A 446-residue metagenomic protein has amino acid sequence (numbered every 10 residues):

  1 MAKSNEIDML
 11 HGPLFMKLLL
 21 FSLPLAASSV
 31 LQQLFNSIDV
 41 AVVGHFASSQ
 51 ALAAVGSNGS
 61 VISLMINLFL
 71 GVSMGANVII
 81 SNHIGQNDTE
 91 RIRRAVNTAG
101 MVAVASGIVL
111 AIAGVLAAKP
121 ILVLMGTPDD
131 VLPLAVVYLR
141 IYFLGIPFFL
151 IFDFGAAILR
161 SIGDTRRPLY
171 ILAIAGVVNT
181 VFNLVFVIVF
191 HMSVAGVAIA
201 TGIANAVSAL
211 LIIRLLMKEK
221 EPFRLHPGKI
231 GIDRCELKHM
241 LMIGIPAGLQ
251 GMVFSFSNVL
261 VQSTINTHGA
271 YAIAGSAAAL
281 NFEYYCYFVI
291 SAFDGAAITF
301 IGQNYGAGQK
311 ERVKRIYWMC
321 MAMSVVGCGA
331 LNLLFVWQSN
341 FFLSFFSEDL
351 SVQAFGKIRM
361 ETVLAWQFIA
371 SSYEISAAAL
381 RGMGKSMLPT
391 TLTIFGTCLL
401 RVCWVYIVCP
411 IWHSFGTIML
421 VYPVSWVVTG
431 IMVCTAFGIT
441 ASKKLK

Functional and structural regions predicted by a protein language model:
M1-S22, I80-G145, V178, V189-I245 (+2 more regions): Short alpha-helical transmembrane segments in multi-pass integral membrane proteins
M9-F46, S60-G75, I79, V104-A111 (+5 more regions): N-terminal transmembrane alpha-helices
L20-D39, I141, A175, A204-S208 (+3 more regions): Transmembrane helical elements of multi-pass membrane transporters/channels
V30, L34-A53, L122-D129, V185-M192 (+5 more regions): Helix-terminus/linker motif at the lipid-water interface of multi-pass membrane proteins
S37-V40, I112, P120, F154-I158 (+7 more regions): Alpha-helical transmembrane segments of multipass membrane proteins
A47-S60, L139, A198, A270-Y285 (+2 more regions): Small-residue hotspots at the loop-to-helix junctions and early N-terminal turns of transmembrane alpha-helices
L52-I112, F149-P168, G275-L333, W337-S339 (+1 more regions): Small-residue-rich hydrophobic transmembrane alpha-helices
S73, I141-R160, P168-N179, V197-I212 (+4 more regions): Short runs within selected transmembrane alpha-helices of multi-pass transporters and secretion channels
